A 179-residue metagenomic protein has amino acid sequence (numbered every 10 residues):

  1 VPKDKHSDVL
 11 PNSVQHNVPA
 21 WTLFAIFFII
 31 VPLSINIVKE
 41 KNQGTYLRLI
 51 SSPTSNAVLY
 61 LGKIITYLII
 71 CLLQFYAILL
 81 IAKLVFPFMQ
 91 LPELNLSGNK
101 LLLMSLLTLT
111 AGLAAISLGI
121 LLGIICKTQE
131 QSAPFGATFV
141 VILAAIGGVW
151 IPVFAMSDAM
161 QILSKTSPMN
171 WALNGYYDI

Functional and structural regions predicted by a protein language model:
V1-P92, S97-L101: Transmembrane helix-boundary elements of multi-pass transport/secretion proteins, especially ABC-type permease modules
I69, L73-I179: Membrane-spanning alpha-helical segments of multipass transporters and channels
